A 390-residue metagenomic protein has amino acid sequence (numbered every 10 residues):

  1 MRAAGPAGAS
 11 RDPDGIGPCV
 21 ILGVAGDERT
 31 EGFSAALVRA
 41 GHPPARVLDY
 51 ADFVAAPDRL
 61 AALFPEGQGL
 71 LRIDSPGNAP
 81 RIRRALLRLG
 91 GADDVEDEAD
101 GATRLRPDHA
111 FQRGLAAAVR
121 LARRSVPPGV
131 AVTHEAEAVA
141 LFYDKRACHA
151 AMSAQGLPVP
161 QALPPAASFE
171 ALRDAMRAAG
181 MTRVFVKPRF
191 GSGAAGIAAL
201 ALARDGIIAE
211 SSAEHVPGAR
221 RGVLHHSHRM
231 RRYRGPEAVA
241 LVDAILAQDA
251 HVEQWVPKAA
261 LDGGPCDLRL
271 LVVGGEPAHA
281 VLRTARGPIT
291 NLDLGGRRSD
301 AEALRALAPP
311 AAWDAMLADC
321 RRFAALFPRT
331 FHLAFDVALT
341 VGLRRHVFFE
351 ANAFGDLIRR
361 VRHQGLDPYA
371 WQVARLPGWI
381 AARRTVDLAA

Functional and structural regions predicted by a protein language model:
A3, L292-H332, L339-A390: C-terminal active-site "lid" helix and adjoining low-complexity regulatory extension at the edge of ATP-using catalytic
G15-V20: Extreme N-terminal starter segment of soluble prokaryotic enzymes
G23-G26, A51-D52, G77, A166 (+5 more regions): Short, flexible loop/turn elements at secondary-structure junctions
V24-A36, A40-A166, E170-D174: Conserved N-proximal alpha/beta basic substrate-recognition cap immediately N-terminal to, or forming the N-lobe
L37, M176-N291: Phosphate-binding site of ATP-dependent enzymes
L89-T103, A209-H225, D293-A303: A solvent-exposed, charged loop/short amphipathic helix patch at secondary-structure junctions
L141, G193-G196, I358: Short catalytic/ligand-binding loop motif for oxyanion handling, primarily in non-cytosolic enzymes, centered on
R269, D336-A338: Short, surface-exposed charged micro-motifs
